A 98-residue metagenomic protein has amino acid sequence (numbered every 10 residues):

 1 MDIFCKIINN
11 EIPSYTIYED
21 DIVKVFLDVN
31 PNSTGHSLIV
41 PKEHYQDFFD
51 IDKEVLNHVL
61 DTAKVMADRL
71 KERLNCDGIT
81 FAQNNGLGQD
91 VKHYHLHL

Functional and structural regions predicted by a protein language model:
M1-L98: HIT superfamily nucleotide-processing domains
